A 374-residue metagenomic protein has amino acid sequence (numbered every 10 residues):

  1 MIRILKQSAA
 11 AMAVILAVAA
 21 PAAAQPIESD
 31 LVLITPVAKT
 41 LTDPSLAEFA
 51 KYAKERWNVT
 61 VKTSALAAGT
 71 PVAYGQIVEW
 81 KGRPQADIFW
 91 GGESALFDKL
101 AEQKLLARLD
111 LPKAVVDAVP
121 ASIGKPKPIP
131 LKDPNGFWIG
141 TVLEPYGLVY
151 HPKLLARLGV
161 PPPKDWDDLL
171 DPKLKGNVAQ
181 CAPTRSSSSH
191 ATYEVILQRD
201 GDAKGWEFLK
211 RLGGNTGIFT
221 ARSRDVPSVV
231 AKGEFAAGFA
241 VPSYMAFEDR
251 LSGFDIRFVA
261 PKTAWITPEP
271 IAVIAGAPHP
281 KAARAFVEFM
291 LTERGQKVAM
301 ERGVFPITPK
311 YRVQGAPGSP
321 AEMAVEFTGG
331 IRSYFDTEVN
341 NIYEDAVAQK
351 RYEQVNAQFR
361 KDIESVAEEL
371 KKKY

Functional and structural regions predicted by a protein language model:
Q25-K99, P227: Early extracytoplasmic/lumenal segment of secretory-pathway proteins
V32, D167-S187, V195-L197: Short loop->beta-strand "edge-of-pocket" segments that line small-molecule binding or catalytic clefts across diverse
L66-G75, A95, D167, G213-S228 (+1 more regions): Short helix-initiation/N-cap motifs at beta->coil->alpha
P84-F89, A107-V149, D167: A structural signal for short loop-to-beta-strand junctions that line the ligand-binding cleft of periplasmic/secreted
L100-R108, P134, E248-A260: Ligand-binding "clamshell"
V195-A260: Ligand-binding pocket segment of bilobal, Venus flytrap-like solute-binding proteins
I274-N340: Mature extracytoplasmic/periplasmic domains
R332-Y374: Conserved C-terminal helix/tail region of periplasmic/extracytoplasmic solute-binding proteins
